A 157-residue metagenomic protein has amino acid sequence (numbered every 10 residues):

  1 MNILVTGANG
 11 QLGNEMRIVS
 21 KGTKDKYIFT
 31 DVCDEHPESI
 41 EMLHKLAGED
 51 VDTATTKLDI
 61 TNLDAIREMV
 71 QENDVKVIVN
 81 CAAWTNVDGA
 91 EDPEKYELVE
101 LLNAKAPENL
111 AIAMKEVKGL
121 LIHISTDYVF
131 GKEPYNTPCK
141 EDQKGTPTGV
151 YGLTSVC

Functional and structural regions predicted by a protein language model:
N2-K24: N-terminal Rossmann NAD(P)H-binding glycine-rich loop of SDR-like oxidoreductase domains
T6, T30, I78-A82, L121-T126: SDR active-site strand-loop-helix element
K24-E38: Conserved glycine-rich Rossmann-like NAD(P)H-binding loop of the short-chain dehydrogenase/reductase
E35-G48: Glycine-rich phosphate-binding loop and adjoining beta1-alpha1-beta2 segment of Rossmann-like nucleotide-binding folds
K45-N62: Rossmann-fold cofactor-recognition segment
K57-L102: NAD(P)H-binding glycine-rich loop region in Rossmannoid oxidoreductase-like domains and their noncatalytic homologs
E97-N109, V129-C157: Catalytic helix-loop patch of NAD(P)-dependent Rossmann-fold dehydrogenases
E116-L120: A short helix->loop->beta-strand "cap" motif at the edges of active sites that frequently abuts
